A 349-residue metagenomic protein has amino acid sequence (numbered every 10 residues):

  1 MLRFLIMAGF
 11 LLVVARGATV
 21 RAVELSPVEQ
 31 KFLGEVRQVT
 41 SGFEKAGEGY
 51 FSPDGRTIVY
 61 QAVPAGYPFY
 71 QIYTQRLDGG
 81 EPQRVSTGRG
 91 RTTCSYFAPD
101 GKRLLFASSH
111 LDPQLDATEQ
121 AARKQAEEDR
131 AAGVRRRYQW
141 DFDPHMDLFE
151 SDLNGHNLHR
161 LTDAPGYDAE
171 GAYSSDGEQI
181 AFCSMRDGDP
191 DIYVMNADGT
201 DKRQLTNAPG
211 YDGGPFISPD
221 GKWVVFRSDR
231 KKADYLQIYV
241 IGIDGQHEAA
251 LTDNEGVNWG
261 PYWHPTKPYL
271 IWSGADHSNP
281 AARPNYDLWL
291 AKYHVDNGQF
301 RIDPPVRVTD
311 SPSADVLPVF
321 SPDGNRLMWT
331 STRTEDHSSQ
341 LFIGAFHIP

Functional and structural regions predicted by a protein language model:
L5-R16: Bacterial N-terminal signal peptides
V20-P349: Sequence signature of WD/YWTD-type beta-propeller architectures
